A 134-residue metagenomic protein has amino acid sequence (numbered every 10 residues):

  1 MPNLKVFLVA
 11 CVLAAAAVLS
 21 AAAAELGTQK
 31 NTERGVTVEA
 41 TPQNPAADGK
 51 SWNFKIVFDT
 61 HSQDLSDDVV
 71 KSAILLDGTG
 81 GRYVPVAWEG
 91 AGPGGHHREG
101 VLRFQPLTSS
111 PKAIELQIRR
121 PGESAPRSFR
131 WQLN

Functional and structural regions predicted by a protein language model:
M1-V6: Positively charged n-region of N-terminal signal peptides that target proteins for export
V9-V18: Bacterial N-terminal signal peptides
A14, Q29-N31, A47, S66 (+3 more regions): Sterically constrained small-residue positions within well-ordered secondary structures of folded domains
A21: N-terminal loops that bind phosphate or other acidic moieties and the adjacent beta-alpha structural core
A24-D67, K71: N-terminal secretory signal peptides
A46-D48, F58-R98: The feature marks short-to-medium sequence segments in extracytoplasmic or secretory-pathway proteins
T79-A125, R130: Short, solvent-exposed, Trp/other aromatic-anchored flexible loops in extracytoplasmic proteins
L133-N134: Short, solvent-exposed mixed-charge patches
